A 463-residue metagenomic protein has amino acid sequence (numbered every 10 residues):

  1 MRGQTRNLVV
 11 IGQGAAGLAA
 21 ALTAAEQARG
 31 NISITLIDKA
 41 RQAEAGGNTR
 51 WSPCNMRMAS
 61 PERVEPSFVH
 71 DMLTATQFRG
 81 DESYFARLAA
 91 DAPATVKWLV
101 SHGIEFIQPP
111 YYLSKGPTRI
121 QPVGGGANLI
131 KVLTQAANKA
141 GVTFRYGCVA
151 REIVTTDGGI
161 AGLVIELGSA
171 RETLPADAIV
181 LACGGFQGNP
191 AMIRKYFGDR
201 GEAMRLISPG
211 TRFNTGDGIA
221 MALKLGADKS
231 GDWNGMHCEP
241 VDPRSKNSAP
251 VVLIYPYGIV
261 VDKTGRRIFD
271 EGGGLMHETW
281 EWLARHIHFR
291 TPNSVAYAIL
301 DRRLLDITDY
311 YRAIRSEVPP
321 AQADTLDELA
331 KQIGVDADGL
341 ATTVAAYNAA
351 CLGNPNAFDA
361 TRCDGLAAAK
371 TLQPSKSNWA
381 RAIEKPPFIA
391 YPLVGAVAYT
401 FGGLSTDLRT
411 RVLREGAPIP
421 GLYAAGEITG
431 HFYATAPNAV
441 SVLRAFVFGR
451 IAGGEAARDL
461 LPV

Functional and structural regions predicted by a protein language model:
R2-G3, L22, A313-I314, Y399-V463: C-terminal structured subdomain/cap of oxidoreductase catalytic cores
G3-R6, G168-A178, P418: Core beta-strand elements of the Rossmann-like FAD/NAD(P) dinucleotide-binding domain in flavoenzyme oxidoreductases
R6-L36: N-terminal Rossmann-like FAD-binding beta1-loop-alpha1 element of flavoenzymes
K39-T143, G147-V149, A191, V260 (+4 more regions): Conserved N-terminal/central alpha/beta ligand/cofactor-binding core
Y146-G159: A conserved short coil-to-beta-strand element within the FAD-binding core of flavoproteins
E152, G339-F432, A436: A glycine-rich dinucleotide-binding beta-alpha-beta segment and adjacent secondary-structure elements that constitute
T173-V241, V442, I451, E455: Glycine-rich loop(s) and the adjacent beta-strand/alpha-helix scaffold that form part
I219-M221, L225-G339, A349: An anion/pyrophosphate-binding glycine-rich loop and adjacent beta-alpha core in soluble alpha-beta enzymes
